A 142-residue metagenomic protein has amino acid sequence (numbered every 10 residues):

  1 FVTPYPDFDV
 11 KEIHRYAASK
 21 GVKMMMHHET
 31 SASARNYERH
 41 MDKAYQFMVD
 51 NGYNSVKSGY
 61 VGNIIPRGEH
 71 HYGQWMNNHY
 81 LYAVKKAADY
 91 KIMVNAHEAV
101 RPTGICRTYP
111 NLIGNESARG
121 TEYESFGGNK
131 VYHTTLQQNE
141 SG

Functional and structural regions predicted by a protein language model:
F1-G142: Aromatic- and carboxylate-enriched substrate-binding clefts and catalytic-loop regions of carbohydrate-active enzymes
